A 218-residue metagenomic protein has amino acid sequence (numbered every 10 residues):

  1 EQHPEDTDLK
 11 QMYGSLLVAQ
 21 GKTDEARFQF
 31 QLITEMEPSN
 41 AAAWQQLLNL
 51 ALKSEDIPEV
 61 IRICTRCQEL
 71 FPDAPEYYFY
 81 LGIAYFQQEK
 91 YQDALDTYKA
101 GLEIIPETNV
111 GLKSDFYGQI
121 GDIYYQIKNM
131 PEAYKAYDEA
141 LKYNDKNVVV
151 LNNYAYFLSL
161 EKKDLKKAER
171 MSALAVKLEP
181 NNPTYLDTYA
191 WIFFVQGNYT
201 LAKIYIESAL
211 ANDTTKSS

Functional and structural regions predicted by a protein language model:
S15, N49, I83, D122 (+2 more regions): Residue-level recognition of tetratricopeptide repeat
A19, K53-S54, Q87, Q119 (+3 more regions): Register position in tetratricopeptide repeats
